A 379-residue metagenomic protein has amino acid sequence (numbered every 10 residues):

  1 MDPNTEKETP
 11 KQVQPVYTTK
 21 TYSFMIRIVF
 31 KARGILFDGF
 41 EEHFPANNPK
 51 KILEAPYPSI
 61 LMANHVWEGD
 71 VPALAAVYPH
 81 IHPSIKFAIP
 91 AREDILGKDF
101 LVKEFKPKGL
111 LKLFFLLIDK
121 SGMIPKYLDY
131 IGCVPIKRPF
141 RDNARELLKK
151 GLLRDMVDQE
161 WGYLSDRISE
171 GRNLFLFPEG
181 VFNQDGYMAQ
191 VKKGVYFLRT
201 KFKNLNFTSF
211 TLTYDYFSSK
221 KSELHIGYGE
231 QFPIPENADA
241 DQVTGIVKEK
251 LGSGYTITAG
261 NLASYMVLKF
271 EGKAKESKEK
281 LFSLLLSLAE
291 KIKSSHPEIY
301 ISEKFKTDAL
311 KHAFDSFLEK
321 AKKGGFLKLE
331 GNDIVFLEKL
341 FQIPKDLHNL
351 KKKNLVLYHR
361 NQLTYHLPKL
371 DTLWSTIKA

Functional and structural regions predicted by a protein language model:
D2-Y17, R138-A379: Non-catalytic C-terminal accessory region of glycerolipid acyltransferases and related lyso-lipid remodeling enzymes
V13-P15, P56-K149, K203: Catalytic core of membrane glycerolipid acyltransferases/transacylases, capturing the structured, soluble-facing
T19-S23, R27-V29: Non-catalytic, mobile gating and regulatory segments of ester bond hydrolases
F30-H65: Helix-to-loop junction immediately C-terminal to a conserved catalytic motif
A32, L128-I131, K221-E223, G227: Short, solvent-exposed loop/turn segments at the edges of secondary structure
E41-E42, L117, L153-D158: A conditional alpha-helix N-cap/helix-loop micro-motif detector
E42-N47, P72-A76, Q159-E160: Short alpha-helical segments and helix-capping/turn motifs at coil-helix boundaries
P49-K50, P125, S165, Y196: Short hydrophobic/charged patches on amphipathic alpha-helices used for structural packing and interfaces
